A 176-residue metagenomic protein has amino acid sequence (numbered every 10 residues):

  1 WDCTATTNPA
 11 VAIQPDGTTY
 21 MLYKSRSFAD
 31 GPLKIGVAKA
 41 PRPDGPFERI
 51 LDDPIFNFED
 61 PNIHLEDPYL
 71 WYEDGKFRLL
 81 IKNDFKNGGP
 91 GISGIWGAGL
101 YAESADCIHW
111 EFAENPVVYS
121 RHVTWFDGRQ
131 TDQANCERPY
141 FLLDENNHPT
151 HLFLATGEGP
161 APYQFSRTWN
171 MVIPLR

Functional and structural regions predicted by a protein language model:
W1-R176: Carbohydrate-active catalytic/glycan-binding domains of CAZyme proteins, especially the secreted or lumenal ectodomains
